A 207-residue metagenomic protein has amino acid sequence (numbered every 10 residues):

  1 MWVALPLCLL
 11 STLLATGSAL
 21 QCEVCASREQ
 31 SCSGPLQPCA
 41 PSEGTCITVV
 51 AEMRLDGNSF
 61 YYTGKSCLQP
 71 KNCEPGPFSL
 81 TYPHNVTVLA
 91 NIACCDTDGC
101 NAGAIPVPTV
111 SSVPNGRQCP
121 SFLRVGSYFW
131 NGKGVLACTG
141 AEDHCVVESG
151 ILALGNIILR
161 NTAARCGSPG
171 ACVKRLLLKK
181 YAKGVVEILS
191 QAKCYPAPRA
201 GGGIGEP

Functional and structural regions predicted by a protein language model:
W2-P207: Disulfide-rich, cysteine-dense mature extracellular segments of secreted or cell-surface proteins
